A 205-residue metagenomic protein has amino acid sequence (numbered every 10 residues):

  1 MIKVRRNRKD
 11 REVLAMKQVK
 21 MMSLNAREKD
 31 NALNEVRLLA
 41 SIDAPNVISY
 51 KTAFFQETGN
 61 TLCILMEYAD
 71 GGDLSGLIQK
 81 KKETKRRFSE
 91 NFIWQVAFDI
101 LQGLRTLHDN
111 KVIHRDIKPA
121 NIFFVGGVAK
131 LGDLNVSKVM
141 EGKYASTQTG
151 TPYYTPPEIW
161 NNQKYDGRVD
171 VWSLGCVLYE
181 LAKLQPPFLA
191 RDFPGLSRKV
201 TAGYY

Functional and structural regions predicted by a protein language model:
E12-V13, Q18-I42: Conserved N-lobe beta3->alphaC-helix segment of eukaryotic protein kinase catalytic domains
S49-G59: Short beta-strand micro-motifs within the conserved protein kinase catalytic domain, predominantly in the N-lobe
G59-D73: Conserved short submotifs of the Hanks-type protein kinase catalytic core that shape the nucleotide-binding pocket
S75-R87: AlphaC helix of the protein kinase catalytic domain
V96-A97: Activation segment signature within eukaryotic-like protein kinase domains
H108-F124: Catalytic-loop of the protein kinase fold
